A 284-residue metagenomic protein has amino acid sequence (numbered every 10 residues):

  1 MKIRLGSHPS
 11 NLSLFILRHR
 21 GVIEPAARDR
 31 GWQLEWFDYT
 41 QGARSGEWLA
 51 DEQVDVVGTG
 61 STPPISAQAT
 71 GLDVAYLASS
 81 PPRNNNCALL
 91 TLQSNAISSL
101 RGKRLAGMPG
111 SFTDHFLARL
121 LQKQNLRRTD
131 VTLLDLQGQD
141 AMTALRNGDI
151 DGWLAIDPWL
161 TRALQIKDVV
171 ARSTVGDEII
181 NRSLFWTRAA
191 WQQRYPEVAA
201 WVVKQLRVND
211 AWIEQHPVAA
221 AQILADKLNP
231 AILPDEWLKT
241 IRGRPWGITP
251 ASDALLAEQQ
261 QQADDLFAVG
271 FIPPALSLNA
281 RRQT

Functional and structural regions predicted by a protein language model:
M1-Q124, L133-L134, D151-L154, R172 (+1 more regions): Short, glycine-/small- and polar/acidic-enriched structural segments that line small-molecule recognition paths
E24-D29, D177, W246-L255: Short, solvent-exposed loop/beta-turn-alpha elements that line the ligand-binding surface or hinge of extracytoplasmic
R28, Q68, Q122, Q165 (+3 more regions): Short polybasic/polar patches that bind polyanions
G31-E35, R128-V131, L228-T240, P273-N279: Short, surface-exposed acidic
T91-S99, L126-R128, A190-A199: Short helix-loop capping/hinge motifs at secondary-structure junctions, enriched in acidic/polar residues
D140-D226: Pocket-lining segment of extracytoplasmic ligand-binding domains
Y195-F271: Secondary-structure end/capping motifs
D264-T284: Conserved C-terminal helix/tail region of periplasmic/extracytoplasmic solute-binding proteins
